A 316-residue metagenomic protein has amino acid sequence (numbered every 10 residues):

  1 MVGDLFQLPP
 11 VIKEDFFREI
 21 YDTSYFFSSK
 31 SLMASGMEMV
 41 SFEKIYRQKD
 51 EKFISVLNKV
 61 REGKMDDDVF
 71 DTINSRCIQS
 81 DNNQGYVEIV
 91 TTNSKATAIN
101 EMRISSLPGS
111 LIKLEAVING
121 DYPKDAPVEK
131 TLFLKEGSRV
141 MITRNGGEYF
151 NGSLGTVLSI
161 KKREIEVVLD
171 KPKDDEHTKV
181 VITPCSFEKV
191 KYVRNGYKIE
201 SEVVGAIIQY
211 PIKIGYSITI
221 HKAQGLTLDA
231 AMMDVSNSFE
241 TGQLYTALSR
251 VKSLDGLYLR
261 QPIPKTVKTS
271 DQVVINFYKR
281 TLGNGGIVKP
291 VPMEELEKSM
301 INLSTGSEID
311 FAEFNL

Functional and structural regions predicted by a protein language model:
M1-L316: Conserved ATP-binding/catalytic motifs of P-loop helicase motor domains
